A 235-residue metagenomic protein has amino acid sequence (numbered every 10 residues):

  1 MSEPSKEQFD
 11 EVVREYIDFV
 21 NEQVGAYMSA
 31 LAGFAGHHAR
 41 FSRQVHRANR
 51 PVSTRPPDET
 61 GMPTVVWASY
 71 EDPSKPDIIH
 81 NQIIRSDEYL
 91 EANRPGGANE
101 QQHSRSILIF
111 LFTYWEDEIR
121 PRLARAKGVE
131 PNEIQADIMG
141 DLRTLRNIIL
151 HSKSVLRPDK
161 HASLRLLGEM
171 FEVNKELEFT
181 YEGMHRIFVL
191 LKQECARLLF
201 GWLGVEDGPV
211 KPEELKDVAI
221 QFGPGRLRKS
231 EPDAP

Functional and structural regions predicted by a protein language model:
M1-Q102, E133-D137, T144, H161-P235: Extended intrinsically disordered or low-complexity regions, especially N/C-terminal cytosolic tails and loops, rather
A68-P73, S106, F110, H151-P158: Amphipathic, heptad-repeat alpha-helices with coiled-coil/zipper character that mediate oligomerization and scaffolding
P76-E91, I109-R125: A short mid-domain helix/strand-loop element embedded in enzyme catalytic domains that forms or borders the active-site
E100-R120, M139, R143, N147-L150: Short, hydrophobic, well-ordered secondary-structure elements
W115-K127, L150-R157, L199-E206: Long, hydrophobic, amphipathic alpha-helical segments used as structural scaffolds
A124-L164: Short, mixed-charge amphipathic alpha-helical segments
